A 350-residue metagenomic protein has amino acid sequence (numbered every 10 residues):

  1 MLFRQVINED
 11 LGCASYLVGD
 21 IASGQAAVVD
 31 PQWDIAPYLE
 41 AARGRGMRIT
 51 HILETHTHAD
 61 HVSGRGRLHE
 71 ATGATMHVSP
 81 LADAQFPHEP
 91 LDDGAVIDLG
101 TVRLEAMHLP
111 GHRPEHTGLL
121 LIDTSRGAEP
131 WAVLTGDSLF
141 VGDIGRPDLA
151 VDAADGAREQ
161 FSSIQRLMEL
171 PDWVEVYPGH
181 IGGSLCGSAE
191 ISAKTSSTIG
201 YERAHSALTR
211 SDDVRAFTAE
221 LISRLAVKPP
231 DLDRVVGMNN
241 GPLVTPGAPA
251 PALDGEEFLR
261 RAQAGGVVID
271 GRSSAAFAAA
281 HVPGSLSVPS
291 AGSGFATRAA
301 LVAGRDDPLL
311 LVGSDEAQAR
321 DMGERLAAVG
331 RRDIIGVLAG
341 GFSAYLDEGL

Functional and structural regions predicted by a protein language model:
M1-R48, L119-G136, G142: Conserved beta-strand hairpin/beta-sheet module of binuclear metal-dependent hydrolase folds, prominently
F3-V6, Y16-L17, V96-A128, P251-E257: Core dinuclear metal-dependent hydrolase active-site scaffold
V18, D30, H56, L68 (+9 more regions): Divalent metal-coordination and catalytic microenvironments
V28-V29, R48-H58, H77-L81, H108-G111 (+2 more regions): Active-site neighborhood of phospho(di)ester-bond hydrolases with catalytic His/Asp-centered motifs
W33-H77: Active-site metal-binding motif and surrounding structural segment of the metallo-beta-lactamase
D34-A36, T57-V62, D83-F86, P114-E115 (+2 more regions): Active-site environment of divalent metal-dependent phosphoester hydrolases
R126-G127, A132, G142, A154-G247: Divalent-metal (often Zn2+) His-rich catalytic cores of metallo-beta-lactamase-fold enzymes
R146, G200-A248, G266-V267, S274-L350: Rhodanese-like catalytic fold shared by cysteine-dependent sulfurtransferases and DSP/PTP-type phosphatases
